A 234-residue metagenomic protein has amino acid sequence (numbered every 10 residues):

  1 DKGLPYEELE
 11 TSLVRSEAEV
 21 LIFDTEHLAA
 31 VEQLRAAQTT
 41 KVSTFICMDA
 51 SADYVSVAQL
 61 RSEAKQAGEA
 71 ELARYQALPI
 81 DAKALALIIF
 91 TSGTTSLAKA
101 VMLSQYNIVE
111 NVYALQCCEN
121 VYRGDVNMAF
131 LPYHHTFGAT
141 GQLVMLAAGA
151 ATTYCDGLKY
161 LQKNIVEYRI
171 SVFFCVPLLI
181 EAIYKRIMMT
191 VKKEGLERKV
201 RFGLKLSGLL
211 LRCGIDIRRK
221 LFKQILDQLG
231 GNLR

Functional and structural regions predicted by a protein language model:
D1-E63: Structural core segment of the AMP-binding/adenylate-forming
E10, A77, I89, Q162 (+1 more regions): Short hydrophobic/charged patches on amphipathic alpha-helices used for structural packing and interfaces
E10, E19, S43, K83 (+3 more regions): Conserved acidic residues
E17, T39, G149, R169-I170 (+1 more regions): Residue-level detector of structured alpha->beta connecting loops
L21, L85, T91-T94, N127 (+2 more regions): Conserved S/T- and glycine-rich ATP-binding loop of Class I adenylate-forming
C47, A52, A67-F90, L97 (+1 more regions): Conserved pre-ATP/AMP-binding loop-to-beta segment of ANL
A86-V112: Conserved AMP-binding A3 loop
V109-V126, Y133-Q224, Q228: Conserved AMP-binding/adenylation subdomain of ANL enzymes
